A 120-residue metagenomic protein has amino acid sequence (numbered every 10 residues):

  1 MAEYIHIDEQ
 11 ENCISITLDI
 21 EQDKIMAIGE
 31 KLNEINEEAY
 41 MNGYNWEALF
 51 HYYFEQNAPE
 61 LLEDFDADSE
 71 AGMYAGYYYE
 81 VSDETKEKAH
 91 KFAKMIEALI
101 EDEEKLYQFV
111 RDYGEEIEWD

Functional and structural regions predicted by a protein language model:
M1-M26: N-terminal, charge-rich interaction modules
E3, E21, A27-I28, A98-F109: Aliphatic-rich, non-membrane protein domains
T17-E63: Surface-exposed, low-hydrophobicity interaction/linker segments
I28-E30, A58, Y77-Y79, Q108 (+1 more regions): Generic alpha-helix signal with a bias toward terminal, lower-confidence helices and secondary-structure junctions
N33-I35, K91-M95, Y113: General N-terminal targeting signals
W46-E104: Amphipathic protein-protein interaction modules
A48-Y52, E104-D120: Short proline/glycine- and acidic-rich turn/helix-capping motifs at secondary-structure junctions
